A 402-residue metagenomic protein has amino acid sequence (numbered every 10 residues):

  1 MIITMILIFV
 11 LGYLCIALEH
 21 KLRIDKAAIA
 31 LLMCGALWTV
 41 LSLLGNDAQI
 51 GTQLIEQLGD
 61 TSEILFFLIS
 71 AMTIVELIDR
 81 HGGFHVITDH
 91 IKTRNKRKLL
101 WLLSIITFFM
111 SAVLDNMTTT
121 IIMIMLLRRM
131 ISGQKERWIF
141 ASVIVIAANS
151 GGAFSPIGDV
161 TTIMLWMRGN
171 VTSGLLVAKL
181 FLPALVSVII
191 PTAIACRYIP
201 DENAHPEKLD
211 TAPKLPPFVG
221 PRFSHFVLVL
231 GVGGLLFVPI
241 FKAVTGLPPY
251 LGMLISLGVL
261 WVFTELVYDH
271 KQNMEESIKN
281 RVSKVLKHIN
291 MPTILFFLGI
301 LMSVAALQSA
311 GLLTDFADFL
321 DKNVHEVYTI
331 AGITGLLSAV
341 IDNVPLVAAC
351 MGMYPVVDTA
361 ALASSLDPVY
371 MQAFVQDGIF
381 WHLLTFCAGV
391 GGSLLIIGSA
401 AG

Functional and structural regions predicted by a protein language model:
M1-I3, D89-N95, L215-V227, A373-F374: Short, amphipathic, aromatic/basic-enriched membrane-interface segments that mark the entry/exit of transmembrane
M5-L77, V86-R94, Y250-M302, L312-V324: Hydrophobic transmembrane alpha-helices of multi-pass solute/ion transporters
I6, L31-L32, L65, L100-I105 (+7 more regions): Hydrophobic alpha-helical transmembrane segments
Y13-A17, G35-T39, F108-F109, A193 (+3 more regions): Alpha-helical transmembrane segments of multipass membrane proteins
L37-D47, L58-G59, M110-A147, G151 (+3 more regions): Membrane-interfacial helix-loop connectors
H81, L103, G234, V238-Q376: Transmembrane helical segments that form the transport core of multi-pass membrane transport proteins
H81-K92, H205-A212: Flexible loop linkers connecting adjacent transmembrane helices in multi-pass alpha-helical membrane transporters
L176-T264: Core mid-bundle transmembrane helix pairs that form the ion/substrate translocation pathway in diverse multi-pass
